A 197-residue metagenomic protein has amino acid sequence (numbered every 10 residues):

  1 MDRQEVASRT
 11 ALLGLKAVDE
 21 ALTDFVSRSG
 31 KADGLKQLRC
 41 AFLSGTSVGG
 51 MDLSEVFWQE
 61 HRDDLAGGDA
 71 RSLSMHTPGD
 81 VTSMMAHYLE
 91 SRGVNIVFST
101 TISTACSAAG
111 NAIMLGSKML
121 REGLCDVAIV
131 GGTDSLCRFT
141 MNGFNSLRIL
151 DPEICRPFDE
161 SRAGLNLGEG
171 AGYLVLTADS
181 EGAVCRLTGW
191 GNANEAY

Functional and structural regions predicted by a protein language model:
M1-S44, G50-M51: Conserved active-site "lid/cap" helical segment
L15-V26, P78, T82, A86-L89 (+2 more regions): Active-site-proximal alpha-helical scaffold in enzymes
A32-K36, S91-N95, L120-E122, R148-D151 (+2 more regions): Solvent-exposed alpha-helices and their adjacent loops that cap or buttress functional pockets in soluble metabolic
L43-T101: Active-site-proximal gating segment of KS-fold condensing enzymes and close homologs
L43-T46, S103, A128-D134, L176 (+1 more regions): Short beta-strand segments
D52-L53, S135-P157, G191-Y197: Active-site-adjacent elements of ketosynthase-type condensing enzymes
E55-G67, M119-E122, N142-E153: A glycine- and small-aliphatic-rich helix-loop capping segment at beta-alpha/alpha-beta transitions that lines
I154-Y197: Condensing-enzyme catalytic core mediating Claisen C-C bond formation in acyl metabolism
